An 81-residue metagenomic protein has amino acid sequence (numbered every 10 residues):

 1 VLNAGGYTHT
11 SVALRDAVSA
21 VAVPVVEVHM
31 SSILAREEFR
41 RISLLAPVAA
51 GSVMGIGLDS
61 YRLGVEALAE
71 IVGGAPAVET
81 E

Functional and structural regions predicted by a protein language model:
V1, V25-V28, A50-V53, V78: Glycine-rich loops and low-complexity Gly/Arg-rich segments that provide flexible linkers or classic glycine-based
L2-E37: Mid-chain, well-packed structural core segment of small domains
D16, R40-I42, L68: Residues in and immediately flanking transmembrane alpha helices
R40-L58: Short beta-strand elements at the ligand-binding edges of bilobed clamshell
M54-E81: A charged, well-structured terminal subsegment
